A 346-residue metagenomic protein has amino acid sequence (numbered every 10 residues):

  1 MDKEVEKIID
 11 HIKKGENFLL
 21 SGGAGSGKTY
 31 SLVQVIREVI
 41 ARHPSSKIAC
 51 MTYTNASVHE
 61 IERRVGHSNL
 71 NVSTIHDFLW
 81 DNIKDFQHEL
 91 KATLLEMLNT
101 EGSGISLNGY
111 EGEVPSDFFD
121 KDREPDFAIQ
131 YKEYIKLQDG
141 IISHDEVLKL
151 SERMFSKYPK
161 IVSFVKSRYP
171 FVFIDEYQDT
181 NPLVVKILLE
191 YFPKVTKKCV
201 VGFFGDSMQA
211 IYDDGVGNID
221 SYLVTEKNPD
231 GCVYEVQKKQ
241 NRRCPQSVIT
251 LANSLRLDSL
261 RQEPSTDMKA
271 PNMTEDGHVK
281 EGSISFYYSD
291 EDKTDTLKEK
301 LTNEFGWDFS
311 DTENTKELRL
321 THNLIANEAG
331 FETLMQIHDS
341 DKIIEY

Functional and structural regions predicted by a protein language model:
M1-A24, S31, K47, K91-E176 (+2 more regions): Accessory N-terminal region flanking or inserted into the helicase ATPase core in nucleic-acid motor proteins
M1-L90: P-loop NTPase Walker
T52-N55, H76, F204-Q209, D214-G217 (+1 more regions): A short beta-strand-to-loop transition that corresponds to the Sensor-1 phosphate-sensing loop of AAA+ P-loop ATPases
Y53, L70-K84, T100, L320 (+1 more regions): Conserved beta-strand -> loop -> alpha-helix junction used to position metal-binding or nucleic-acid-contacting
V65-S68, Q87-E89, G217-Y222, A329-D341: Short secondary-structure boundary/capping segments
F78-L79, Y177-L188, A210-Y212: Catalytic P-loop NTPase motifs of RecA-like helicase/translocase cores
L189-D276: Conserved RecA-like helicase ATPase core segment that couples NTP binding/hydrolysis to strand translocation
G282-Y346: Conserved helicase/translocase motor-coupling segment
